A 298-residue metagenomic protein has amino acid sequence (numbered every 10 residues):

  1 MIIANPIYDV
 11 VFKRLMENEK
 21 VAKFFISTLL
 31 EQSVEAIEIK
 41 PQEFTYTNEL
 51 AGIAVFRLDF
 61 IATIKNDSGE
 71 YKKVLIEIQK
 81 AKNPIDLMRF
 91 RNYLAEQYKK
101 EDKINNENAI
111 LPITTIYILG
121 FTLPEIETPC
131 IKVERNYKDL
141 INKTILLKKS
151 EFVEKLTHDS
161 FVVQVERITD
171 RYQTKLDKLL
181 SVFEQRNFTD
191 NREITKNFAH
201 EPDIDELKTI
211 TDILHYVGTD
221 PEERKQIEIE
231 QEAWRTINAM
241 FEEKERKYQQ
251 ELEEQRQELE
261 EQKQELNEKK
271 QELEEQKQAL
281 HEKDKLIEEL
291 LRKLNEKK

Functional and structural regions predicted by a protein language model:
M1-R224: Conserved single-residue anchors adjacent to enzymatic active/cofactor-binding motifs
T63-E70, V74-Q79, R186-K298: Short, charged alpha-helical interaction segments and adjacent helix-coil junctions
